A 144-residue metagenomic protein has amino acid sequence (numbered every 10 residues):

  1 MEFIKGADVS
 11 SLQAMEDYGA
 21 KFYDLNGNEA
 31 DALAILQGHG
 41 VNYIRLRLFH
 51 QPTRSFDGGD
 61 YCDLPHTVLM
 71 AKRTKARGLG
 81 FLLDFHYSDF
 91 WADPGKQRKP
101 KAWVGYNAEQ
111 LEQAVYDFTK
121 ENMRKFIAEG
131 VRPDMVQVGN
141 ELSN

Functional and structural regions predicted by a protein language model:
M1-I35: Boundary/entry segment of secreted carbohydrate-active catalytic domains
I35-N144: Substrate-binding cleft and catalytic face of glycoside hydrolase catalytic domains, especially the flexible beta-alpha
